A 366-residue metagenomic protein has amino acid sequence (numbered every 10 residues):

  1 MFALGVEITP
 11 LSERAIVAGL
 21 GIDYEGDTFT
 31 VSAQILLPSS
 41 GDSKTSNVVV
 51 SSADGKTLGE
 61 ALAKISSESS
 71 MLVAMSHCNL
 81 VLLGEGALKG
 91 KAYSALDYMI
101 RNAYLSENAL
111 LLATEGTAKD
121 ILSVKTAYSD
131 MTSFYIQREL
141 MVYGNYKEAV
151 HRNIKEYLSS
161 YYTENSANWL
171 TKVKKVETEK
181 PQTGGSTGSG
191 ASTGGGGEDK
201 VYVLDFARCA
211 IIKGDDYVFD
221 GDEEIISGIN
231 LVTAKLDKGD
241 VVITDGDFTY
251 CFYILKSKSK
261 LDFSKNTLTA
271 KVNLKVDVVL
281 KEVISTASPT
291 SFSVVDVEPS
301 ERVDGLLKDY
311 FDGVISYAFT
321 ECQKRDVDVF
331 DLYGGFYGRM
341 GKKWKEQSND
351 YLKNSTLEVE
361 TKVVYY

Functional and structural regions predicted by a protein language model:
M1-Y366: Membrane-proximal alpha-helical signals and transmembrane carboxylates
